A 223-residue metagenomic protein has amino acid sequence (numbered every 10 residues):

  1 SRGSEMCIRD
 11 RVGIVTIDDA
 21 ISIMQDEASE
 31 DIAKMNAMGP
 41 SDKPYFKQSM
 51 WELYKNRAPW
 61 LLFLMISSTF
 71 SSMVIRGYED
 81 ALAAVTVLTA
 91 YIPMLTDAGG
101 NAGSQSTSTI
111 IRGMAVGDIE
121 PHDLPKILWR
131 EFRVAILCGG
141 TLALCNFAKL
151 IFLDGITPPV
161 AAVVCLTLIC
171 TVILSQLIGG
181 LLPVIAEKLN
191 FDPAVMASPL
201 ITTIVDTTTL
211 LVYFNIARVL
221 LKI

Functional and structural regions predicted by a protein language model:
R2-I92: Cytosolic regulatory modules rich in charged/polar residues
D19-L53, S104-L128, V184-N190: Non-transmembrane, extramembrane segments of multi-pass ion/lipid transporters
K55-W60, P125-C138, I201: Alpha-helical transmembrane segments of multi-pass membrane proteins
F63-S68, Y91, L95, G99 (+14 more regions): Alpha-helical transmembrane segments in multi-pass membrane proteins
G77-A81, L150-T157, L182-L189, F214-I223: Transmembrane helix-loop junctions at the membrane interface of multipass transporters and ion channels
G77-I92, D154-L166, A194, I223: Membrane-water interface of transmembrane alpha-helices in multipass transporters/channels
L82-V87, L174-V184, A194-V195, Y213: Nucleotide-binding motor/catalytic cores of P-loop/tubulin-like NTPases across gene-expression machines
A90-P93, S104-A115, P183-E187, S198-P199 (+1 more regions): Re-entrant/interfacial helical elements at transmembrane boundaries that shape and gate the permeation pathway
